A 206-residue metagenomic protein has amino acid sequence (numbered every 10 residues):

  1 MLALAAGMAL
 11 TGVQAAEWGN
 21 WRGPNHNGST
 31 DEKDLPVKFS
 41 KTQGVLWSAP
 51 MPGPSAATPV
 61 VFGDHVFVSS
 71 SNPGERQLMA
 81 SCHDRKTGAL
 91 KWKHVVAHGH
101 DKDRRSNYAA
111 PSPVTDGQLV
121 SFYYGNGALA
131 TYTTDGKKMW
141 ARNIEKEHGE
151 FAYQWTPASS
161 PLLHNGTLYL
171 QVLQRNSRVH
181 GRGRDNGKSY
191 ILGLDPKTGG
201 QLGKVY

Functional and structural regions predicted by a protein language model:
M1-T11: Bacterial N-terminal signal peptides
V13-Y206: Noncatalytic, solvent-exposed loop/strand surfaces of beta-propeller-type extracellular/periplasmic domains
